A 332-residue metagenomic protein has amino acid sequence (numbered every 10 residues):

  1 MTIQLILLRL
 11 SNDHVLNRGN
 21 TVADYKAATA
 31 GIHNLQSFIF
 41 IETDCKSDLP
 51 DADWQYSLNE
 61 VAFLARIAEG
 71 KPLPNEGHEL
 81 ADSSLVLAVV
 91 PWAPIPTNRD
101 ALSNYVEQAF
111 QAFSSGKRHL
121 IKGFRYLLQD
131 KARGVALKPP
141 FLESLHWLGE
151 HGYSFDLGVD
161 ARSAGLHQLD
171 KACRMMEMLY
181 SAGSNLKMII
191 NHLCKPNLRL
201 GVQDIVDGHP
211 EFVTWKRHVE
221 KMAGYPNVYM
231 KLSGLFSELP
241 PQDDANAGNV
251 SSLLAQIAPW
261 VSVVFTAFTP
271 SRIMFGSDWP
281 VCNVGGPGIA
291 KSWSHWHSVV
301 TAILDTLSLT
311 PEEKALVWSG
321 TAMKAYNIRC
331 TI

Functional and structural regions predicted by a protein language model:
M1-L80, S292, S298, I332: An N-terminally biased module of ancient metal coordination in phosphate/nucleic-acid-related enzymes
D13-N17, A52-N59, A101, V135-E143 (+4 more regions): Alpha-helix N-cap and loop-to-helix initiation/capping positions
T21-I32, D100-G116, H167-N185, E211-Y225 (+1 more regions): Short amphipathic alpha-helices and their capping/turn segments at secondary-structure boundaries
A28-L35, I67-L87, G116-K117, W147-Y153 (+3 more regions): A structural motif corresponding to the C-terminal end of an alpha-helix and its immediate exit/capping segment
F38, L64, V89, F124 (+6 more regions): Conserved, mostly hydrophobic/aromatic
C45-D48, P96-T97, Q129-A132, S163-H167 (+3 more regions): Active-site environment of divalent metal-dependent phosphoester hydrolases
A52-R174, A182-N185, C194, V250: Active-site gating/metal-coordination segments in enzymes
L198-R199, Q203-I332: H/E-rich (His + Asp/Glu) clusters that bind or coordinate divalent metals
